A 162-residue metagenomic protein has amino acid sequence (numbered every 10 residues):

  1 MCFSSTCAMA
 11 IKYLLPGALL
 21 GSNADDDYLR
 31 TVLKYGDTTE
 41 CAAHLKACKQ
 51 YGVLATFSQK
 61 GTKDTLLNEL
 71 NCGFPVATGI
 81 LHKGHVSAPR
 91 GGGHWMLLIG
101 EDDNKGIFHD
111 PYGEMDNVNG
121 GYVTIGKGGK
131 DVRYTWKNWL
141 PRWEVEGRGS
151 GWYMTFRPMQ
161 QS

Functional and structural regions predicted by a protein language model:
M1-F57, S150-Q160: Cysteine-nucleophile protease catalytic domains, especially the papain-like/related folds used in DUB/UBL proteases
G17, G91-G92, G120-T124: Surface-exposed beta-strand edges and their flanking turn/coil or helix-capping segments
L19-G21, E40, T62, D102 (+1 more regions): Helix N-cap and loop-to-helix transition residues
K34-Y35, L54-S58, G73-T78, K130-Y134: A short linear-motif detector with a strong N-terminal bias
C41-L45, K63-L67, N119, K137-E144: Intrinsically disordered, low-complexity boundary segments flanking structured domains
C48-Y51, L67-C72, T124-G128: N-terminal start-of-chain detector that recognizes signal peptides and the immediate post-cleavage beginning
S58-V118: Active-site-adjacent substructure of cysteine-protease-like catalytic cores
E101-S162: Noncatalytic regulatory segments and standalone regulatory/sensor domains
